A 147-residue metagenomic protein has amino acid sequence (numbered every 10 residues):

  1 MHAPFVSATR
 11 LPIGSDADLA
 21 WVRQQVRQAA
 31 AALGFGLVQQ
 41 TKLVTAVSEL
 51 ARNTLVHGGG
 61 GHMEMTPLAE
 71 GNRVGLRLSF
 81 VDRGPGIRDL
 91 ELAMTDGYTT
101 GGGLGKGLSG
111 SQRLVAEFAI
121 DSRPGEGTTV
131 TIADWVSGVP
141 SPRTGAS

Functional and structural regions predicted by a protein language model:
M1-T45, T144-A146: Bergerat-fold GHKL ATPase/HATPase_c domain
M1-T9, A51-S147: Conserved beta-strand-loop-beta-strand hairpin that lines the nucleotide-binding pocket of ATP/GTP-utilizing enzymes
